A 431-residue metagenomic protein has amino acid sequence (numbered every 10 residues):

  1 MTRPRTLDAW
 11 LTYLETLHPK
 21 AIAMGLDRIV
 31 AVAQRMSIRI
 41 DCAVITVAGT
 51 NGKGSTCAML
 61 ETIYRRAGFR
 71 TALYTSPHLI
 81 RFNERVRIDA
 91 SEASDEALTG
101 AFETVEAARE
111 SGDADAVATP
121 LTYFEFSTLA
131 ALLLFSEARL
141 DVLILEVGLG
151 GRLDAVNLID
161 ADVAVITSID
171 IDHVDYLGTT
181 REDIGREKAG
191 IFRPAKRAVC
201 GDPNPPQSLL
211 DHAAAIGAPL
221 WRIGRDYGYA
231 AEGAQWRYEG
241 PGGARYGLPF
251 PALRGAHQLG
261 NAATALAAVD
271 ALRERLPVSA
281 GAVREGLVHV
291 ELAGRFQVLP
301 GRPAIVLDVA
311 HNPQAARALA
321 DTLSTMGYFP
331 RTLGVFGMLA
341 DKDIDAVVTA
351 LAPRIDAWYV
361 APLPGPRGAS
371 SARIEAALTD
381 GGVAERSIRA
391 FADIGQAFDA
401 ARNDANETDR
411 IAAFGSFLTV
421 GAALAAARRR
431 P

Functional and structural regions predicted by a protein language model:
M1-G49, T56-A67, Y74, E110 (+1 more regions): Short functional linear segments
L26, V30-I40, R66-I159, D175 (+1 more regions): ATP-dependent carboxylate-amine ligase catalytic core
A43, V142-V147, D154-N157, A161-V165 (+3 more regions): Nucleotide phosphate-binding/pyrophosphate-handling subdomain across enzymes that bind or process nucleotide phosphates
Y74-P77, C200-D202, A214-A231, A252-G255 (+6 more regions): Beta-strand->loop->alpha-helix junctions that form or flank phosphate-binding loops in nucleotide-handling enzymes
S127-Y176, Q207-G247: Extended acidic/charged loop-beta regions that coordinate divalent cations and stabilize anionic phosphate/carboxylate
L133-S136, A267-E274, A425: Short glycine/serine- and small hydrophobic-enriched flexible loop segments
G185-P194: Membrane-proximal helix-turn-helix segments that form the acceptor-binding/catalytic region of lipid-linked
V199, P203-S208, A215-G217, E232-Q235 (+3 more regions): C-terminal helical cap/extension that packs against the catalytic core of soluble nucleotide-cofactor enzymes
